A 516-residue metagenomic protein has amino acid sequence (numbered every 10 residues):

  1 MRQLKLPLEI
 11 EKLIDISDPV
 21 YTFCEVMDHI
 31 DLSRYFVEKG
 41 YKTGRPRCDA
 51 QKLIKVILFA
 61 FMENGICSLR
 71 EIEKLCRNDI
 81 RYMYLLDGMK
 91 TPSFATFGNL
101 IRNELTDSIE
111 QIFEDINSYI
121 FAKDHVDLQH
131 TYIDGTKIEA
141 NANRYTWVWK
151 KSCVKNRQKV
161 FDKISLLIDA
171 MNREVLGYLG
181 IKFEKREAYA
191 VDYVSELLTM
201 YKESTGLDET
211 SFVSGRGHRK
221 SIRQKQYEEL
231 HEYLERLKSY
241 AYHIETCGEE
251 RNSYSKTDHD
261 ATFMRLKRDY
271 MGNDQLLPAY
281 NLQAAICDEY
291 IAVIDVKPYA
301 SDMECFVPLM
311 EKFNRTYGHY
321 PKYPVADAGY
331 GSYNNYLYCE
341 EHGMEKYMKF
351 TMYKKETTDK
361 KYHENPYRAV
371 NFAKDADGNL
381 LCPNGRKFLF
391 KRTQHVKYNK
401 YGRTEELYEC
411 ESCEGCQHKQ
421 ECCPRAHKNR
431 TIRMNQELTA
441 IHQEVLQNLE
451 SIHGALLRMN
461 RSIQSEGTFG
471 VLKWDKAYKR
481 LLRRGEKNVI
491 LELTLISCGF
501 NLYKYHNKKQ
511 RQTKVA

Functional and structural regions predicted by a protein language model:
M1-Y21: Hydrophobic alpha-helical membrane-insertion signals
L4-L6, I30, V56, L493: Intrinsic-disorder/low-complexity peptide segments enriched for small residues
I16-F61, M434: Basic, short loop/linker segments at the boundary and entry of helix-turn-helix/winged-helix-like folds
H29-R34, D79, M83, D475: A short secondary-structure junction motif
G40-P46, Y82, R483-G485: A short glycine/serine-rich beta->alpha loop
F59-M62, Y82-L85, N103: General structural signal for alpha-helix termini and helix-helix connectors
G65-R77, D87-A516: Anion-binding and metal-coordination hotspots
